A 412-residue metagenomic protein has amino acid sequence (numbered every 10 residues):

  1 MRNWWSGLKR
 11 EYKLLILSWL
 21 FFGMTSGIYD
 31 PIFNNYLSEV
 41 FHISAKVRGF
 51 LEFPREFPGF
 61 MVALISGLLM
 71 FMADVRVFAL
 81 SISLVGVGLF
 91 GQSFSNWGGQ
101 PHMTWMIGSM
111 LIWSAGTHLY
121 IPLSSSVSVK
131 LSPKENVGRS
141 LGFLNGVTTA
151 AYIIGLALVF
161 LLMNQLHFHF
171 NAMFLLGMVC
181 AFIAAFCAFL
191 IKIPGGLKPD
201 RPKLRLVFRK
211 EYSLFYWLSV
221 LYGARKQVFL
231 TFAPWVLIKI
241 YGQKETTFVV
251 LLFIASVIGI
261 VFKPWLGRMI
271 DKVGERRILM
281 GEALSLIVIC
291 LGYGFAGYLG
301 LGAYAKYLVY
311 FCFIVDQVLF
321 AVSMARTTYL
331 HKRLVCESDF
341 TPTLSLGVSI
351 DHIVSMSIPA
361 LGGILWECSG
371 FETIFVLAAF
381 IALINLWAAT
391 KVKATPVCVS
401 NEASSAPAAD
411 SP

Functional and structural regions predicted by a protein language model:
L20, G88, H102-Y120, A303-V322: Hydrophobic core of transmembrane alpha-helices in multi-pass small-molecule transporters, especially MFS/SLC-type
P31-K46, T231-F248, K332: Short amphipathic helix-loop junctions that connect adjacent transmembrane helices in Major Facilitator Superfamily/SLC
F33, L119-S132, A321-V335: Intracellular juxtamembrane helix-capping segments at the cytosolic ends of symmetry-related transmembrane helices
M61-V75, M163, F262-E275, W366-E367: Helix-to-loop junctions at the C-terminal end of transmembrane segments in multipass secondary transporters
M70-S83, K272-L286: Cytoplasmic membrane-interface "Motif A"-like loop-to-helix N-cap segments of 12-TM Major Facilitator Superfamily
S83-Q100, S285-G302: C-terminal ends and interior cores of transmembrane alpha-helices in multi-pass membrane transporters/permeases
V159, M178-L197, A388-K393: C-terminal membrane-cytosol helix-exit motif in multi-pass small-molecule transporters
L161-V179, I364-A382: A membrane-interface helix-boundary motif in multi-pass transporters
